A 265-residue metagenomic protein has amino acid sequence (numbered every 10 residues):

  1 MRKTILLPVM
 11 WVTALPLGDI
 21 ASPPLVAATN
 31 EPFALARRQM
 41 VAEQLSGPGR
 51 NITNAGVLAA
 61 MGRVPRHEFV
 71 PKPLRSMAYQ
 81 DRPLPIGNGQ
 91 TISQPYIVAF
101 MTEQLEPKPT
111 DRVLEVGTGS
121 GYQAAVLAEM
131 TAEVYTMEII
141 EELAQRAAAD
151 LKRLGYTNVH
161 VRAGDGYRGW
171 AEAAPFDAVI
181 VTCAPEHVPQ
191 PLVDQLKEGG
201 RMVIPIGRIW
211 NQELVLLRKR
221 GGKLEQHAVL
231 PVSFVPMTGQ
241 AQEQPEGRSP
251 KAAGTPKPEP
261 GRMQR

Functional and structural regions predicted by a protein language model:
M1-T4: Positively charged n-region of N-terminal signal peptides that target proteins for export
L7-D19: Bacterial N-terminal signal peptides
P24-L114, A125, M130, Q145 (+3 more regions): Class I SAM-dependent transferase core
E106-L224: Conserved nucleotide-cofactor-binding alpha/beta core module
G207-A252, P260-R265: Active-site capping/gating segments
